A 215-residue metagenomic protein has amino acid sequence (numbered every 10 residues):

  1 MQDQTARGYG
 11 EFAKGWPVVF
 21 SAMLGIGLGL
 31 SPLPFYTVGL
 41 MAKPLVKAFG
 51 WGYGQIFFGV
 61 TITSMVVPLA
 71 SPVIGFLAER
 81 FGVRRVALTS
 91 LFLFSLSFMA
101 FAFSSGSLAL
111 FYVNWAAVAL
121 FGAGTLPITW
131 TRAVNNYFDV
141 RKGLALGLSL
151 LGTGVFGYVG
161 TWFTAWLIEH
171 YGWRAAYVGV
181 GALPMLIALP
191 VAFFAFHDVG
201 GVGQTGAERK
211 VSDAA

Functional and structural regions predicted by a protein language model:
G27-L28, S97, L108-T125: Hydrophobic core of transmembrane alpha-helices in multi-pass small-molecule transporters, especially MFS/SLC-type
Y36, S64-P72, G157-Y158: Residue-level signature of mid-helix packing/kink "hotspots" within the transmembrane helices of 12-pass Major
L45, G124-F138, L146: Intracellular juxtamembrane helix-capping segments at the cytosolic ends of symmetry-related transmembrane helices
L69-V83: Helix-to-loop junctions at the C-terminal end of transmembrane segments in multipass secondary transporters
F92-G106: C-terminal ends and interior cores of transmembrane alpha-helices in multi-pass membrane transporters/permeases
D139-T161: Glycine-rich segments within core transmembrane alpha-helices of 12-TM secondary carriers
A175-F194: Symmetry-related core transmembrane helices of the 12-TM Major Facilitator Superfamily/SLC fold
